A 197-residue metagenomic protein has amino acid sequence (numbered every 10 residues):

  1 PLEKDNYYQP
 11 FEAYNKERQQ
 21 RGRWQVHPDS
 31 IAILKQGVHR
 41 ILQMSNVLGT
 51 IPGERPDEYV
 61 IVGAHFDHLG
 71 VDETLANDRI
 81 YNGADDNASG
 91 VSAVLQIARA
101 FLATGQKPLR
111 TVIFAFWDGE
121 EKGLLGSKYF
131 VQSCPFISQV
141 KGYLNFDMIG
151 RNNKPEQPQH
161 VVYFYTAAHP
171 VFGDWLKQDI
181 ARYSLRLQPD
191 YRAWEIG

Functional and structural regions predicted by a protein language model:
P1-G83, R99, A103-Q106: Soluble metallo-hydrolase cores and metallopeptidase-like ectodomains found primarily in the secretory/periplasmic
I33-V38, L75-N87, A103, F116 (+2 more regions): Second-shell loop/turn segments in exported
L48, V94, T111-I113: A fold-wide structural signal in alpha/beta-hydrolase
Y59, T111-I113, K141-G142: Beta-sheet entry/capping signal
G83-A98: Active-site alpha-helical elements of protease catalytic centers
L95-A103, Y129, Q178: Short glycine/serine- and small hydrophobic-enriched flexible loop segments
Q106-R110, I137-Q139: Short helix-terminating capping/connector loops at secondary-structure junctions
W117-G197: Metal-dependent peptidase/peptidase-like ectodomains
